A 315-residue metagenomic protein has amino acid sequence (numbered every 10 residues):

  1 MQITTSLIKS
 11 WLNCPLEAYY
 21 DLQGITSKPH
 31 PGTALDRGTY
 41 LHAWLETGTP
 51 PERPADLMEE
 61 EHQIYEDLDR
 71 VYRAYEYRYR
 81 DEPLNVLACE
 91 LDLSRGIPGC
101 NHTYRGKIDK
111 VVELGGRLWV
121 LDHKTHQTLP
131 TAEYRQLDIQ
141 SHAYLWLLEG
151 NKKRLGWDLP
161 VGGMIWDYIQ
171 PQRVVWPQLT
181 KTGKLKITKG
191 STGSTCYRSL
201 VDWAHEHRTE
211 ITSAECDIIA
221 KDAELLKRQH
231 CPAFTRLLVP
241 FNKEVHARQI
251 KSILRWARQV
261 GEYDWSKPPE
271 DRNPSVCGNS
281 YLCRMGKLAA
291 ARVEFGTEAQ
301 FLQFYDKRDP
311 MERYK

Functional and structural regions predicted by a protein language model:
M1-K315: RecB-family 4Fe-4S metal-dependent nuclease core
